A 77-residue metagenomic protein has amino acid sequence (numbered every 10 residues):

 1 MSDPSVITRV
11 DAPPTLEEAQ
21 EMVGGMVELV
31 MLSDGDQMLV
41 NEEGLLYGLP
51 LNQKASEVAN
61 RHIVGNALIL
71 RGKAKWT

Functional and structural regions predicted by a protein language model:
M1-T77: Detector for the mature cores of small, proteolytically processed and post-translationally modified peptide effectors
